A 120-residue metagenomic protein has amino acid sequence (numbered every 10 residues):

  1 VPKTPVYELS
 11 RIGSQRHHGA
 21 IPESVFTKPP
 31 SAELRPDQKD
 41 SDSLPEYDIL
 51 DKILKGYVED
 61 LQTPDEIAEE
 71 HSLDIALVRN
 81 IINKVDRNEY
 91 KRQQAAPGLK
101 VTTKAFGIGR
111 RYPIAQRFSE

Functional and structural regions predicted by a protein language model:
V1-E120: ATP/NTP-dependent adenylation/nucleotidyl-transfer catalytic domains that generate, transfer, or process NMP-activated
